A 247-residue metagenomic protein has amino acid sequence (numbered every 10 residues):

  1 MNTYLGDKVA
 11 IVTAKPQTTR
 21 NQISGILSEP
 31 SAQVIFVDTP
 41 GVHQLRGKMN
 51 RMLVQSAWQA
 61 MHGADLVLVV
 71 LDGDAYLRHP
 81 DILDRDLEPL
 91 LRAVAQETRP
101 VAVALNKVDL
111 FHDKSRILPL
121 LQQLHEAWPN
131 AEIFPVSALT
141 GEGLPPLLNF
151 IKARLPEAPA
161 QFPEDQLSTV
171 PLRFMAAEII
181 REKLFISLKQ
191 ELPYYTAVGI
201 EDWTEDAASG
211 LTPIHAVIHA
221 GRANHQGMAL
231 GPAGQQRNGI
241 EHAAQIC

Functional and structural regions predicted by a protein language model:
M1-L71, T212-A220: Conserved G1/Walker A P-loop phosphate-binding module
T3, D7, I26-P30, A60-V67 (+6 more regions): Conserved, well-folded catalytic cores of nucleic-acid-processing and energy-transducing macromolecular machines
P16-T18, P40-H43, G73-L77, V108-F111 (+4 more regions): Conserved nucleotide-binding/hydrolysis micro-motifs of P-loop NTPases
L45-M49, L53, Y76-L87, H112-I117: Conserved ATPase-coupling elements of RecA-like P-loop NTPase cores
V69, V103-L105: Structural beta-sheet core signal
H79-A95, I200-T204: Amphipathic helical hotspot of TIR/SEFIR-family domains
A95, R99-A102, D109-F174: Canonical P-loop GTPase G-domain recognition
L172-C247: P-loop NTP-binding site
